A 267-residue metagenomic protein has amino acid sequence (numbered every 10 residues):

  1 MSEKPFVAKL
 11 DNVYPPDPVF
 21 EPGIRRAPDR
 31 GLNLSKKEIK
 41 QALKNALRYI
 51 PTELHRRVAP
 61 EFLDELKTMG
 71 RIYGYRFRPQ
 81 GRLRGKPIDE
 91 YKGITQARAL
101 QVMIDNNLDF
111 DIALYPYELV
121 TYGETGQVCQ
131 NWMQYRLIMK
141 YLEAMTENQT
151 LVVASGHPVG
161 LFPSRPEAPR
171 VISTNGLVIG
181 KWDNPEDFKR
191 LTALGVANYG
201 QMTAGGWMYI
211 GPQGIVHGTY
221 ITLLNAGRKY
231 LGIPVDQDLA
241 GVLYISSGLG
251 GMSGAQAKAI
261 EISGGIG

Functional and structural regions predicted by a protein language model:
S2-G218, G227-Q237: N-terminal ligand-binding/catalytic initiation module
Q201-L224, A240-L243, L249-G267: Catalytic or ion-translocation cores adjacent to nucleophile or general acid/base/metal-coordination motifs in diverse
